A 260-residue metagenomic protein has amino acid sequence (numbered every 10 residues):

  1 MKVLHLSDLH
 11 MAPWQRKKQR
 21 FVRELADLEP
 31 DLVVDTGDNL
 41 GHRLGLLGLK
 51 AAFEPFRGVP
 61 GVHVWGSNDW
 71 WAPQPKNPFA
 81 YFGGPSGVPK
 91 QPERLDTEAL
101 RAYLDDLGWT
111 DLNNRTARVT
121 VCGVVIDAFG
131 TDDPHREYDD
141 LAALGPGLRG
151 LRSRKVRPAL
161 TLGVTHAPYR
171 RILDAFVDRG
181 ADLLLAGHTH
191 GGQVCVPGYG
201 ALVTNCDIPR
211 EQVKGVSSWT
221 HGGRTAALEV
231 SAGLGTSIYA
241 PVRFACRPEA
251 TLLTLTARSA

Functional and structural regions predicted by a protein language model:
M1-H10, V125-H135, L162-H166, A227-G233: Active-site-proximal beta-strand elements of phosphoester/diester hydrolases
K2-Q19, L40-R43, W71-P92, E137-D140 (+2 more regions): Acidic/histidine-rich helix-loop elements that form or flank divalent-metal/phosphate-binding sites at the catalytic
L6-S7, L32-D38, G61-S67, L112-R115 (+3 more regions): Active-site neighborhood of phospho(di)ester-bond hydrolases with catalytic His/Asp-centered motifs
R16-T120: Core catalytic region of metal-dependent phosphoesterases/phosphodiesterases, especially metallo-beta-lactamase-like
N39-H42, S67-W71, V119, D133-R136 (+3 more regions): Solvent-exposed loop/turn segments at secondary-structure junctions within structured extracellular/periplasmic domains
V62, P168-T251: Conserved beta-sheet core of the metallophosphoesterase superfamily
K76-W109, R115, V121-T165, R170-D174 (+1 more regions): Binuclear metal-dependent hydrolase catalytic cores centered on His/Asp/Glu-rich metal-binding motifs
R118-T120, G130, V216-S218, L252-T256: Short, well-ordered beta-strand micro-motif
